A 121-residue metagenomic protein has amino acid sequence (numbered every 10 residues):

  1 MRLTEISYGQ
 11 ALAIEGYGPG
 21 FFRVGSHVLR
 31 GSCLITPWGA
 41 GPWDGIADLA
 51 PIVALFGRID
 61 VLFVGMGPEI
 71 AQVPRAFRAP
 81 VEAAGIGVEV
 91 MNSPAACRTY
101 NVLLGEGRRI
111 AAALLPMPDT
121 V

Functional and structural regions predicted by a protein language model:
M1-D48, G105-V121: Non-catalytic interface/targeting segments
L12, G18, G57-I59, T99: A residue-level detector for conformationally permissive "hinge/kink" positions
P19, R78-P80, Y100: Short glycine-/small-residue-rich flexible loop motifs, especially phosphate/cofactor-binding loops
P42-D44, I70-V73, R98-T99: Short active-site-adjacent helix-start/loop capping segments
I46-F56: A short, acidic, amphipathic alpha-helical segment used as a generic capping/interface helix at domain edges
F56-S93: Mid-chain, well-packed structural core segment of small domains
G87-P116: C-terminal structural segments of small proteins and small subunits
